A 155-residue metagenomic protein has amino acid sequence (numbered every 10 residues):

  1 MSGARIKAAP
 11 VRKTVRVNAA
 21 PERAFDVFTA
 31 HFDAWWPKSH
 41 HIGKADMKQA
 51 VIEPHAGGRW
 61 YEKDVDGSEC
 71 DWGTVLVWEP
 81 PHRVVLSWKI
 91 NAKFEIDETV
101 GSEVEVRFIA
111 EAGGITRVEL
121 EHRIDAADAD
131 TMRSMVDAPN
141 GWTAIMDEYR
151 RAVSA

Functional and structural regions predicted by a protein language model:
M1-M47: Hydrophobic ligand-binding cavity/cleft-lining segments
E22, P54-H55, Y61-K63, T74 (+3 more regions): Charge-dense, helix-prone N-terminal extensions
A24-F28, W60, V75, L86 (+3 more regions): Hydrophobic pocket/interface hotspot
T29-D33, P80, D147: Solvent-exposed alpha-helix faces
H31-C70: Short beta-edge strand/loop motif at the mouth of beta-sheet-based domains
W35-W36, W78, W88, T131 (+1 more regions): Tryptophan-centric aromatic hotspots in well-structured domains and transmembrane helices
A50-V51, A56, V65-G113, R123: Hydrophobic-ligand binding "helix-grip"
I124-A155: A conserved amphipathic terminal alpha-helix motif
